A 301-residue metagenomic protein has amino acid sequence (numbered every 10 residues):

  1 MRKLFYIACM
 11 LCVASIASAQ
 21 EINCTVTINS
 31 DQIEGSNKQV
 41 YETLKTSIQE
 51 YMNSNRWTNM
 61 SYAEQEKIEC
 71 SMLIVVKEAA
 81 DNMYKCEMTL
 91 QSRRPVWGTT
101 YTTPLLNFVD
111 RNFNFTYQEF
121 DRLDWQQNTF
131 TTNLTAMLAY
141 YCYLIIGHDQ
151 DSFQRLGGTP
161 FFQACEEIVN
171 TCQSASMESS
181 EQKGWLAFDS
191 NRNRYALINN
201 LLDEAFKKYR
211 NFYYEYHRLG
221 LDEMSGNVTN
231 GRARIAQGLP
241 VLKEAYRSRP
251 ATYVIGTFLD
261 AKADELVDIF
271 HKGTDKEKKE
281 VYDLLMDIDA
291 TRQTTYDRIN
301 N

Functional and structural regions predicted by a protein language model:
M1-E21: Bacterial Sec-dependent N-terminal signal peptides
Q20-K85, V96-G98: Start-of-domain marker
T27, Y213-N301: A cross-kingdom marker for long, charged
D31-K38, D124-T132, R247: Second-shell loop/turn segments in exported
Q49-W57, G147-D151, V267, H271: Sec-exported extracytoplasmic/periplasmic mature domains
N82-Y195: Acidic/His-rich structured neighborhood in mature extracellular/periplasmic domains
G157-A251: Flexible, glycine-rich surface segments
